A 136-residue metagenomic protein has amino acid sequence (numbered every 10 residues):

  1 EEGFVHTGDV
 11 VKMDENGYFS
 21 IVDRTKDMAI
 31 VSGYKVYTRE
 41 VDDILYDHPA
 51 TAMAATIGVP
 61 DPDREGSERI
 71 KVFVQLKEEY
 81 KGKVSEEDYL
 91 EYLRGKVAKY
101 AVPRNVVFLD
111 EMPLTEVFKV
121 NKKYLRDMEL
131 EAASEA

Functional and structural regions predicted by a protein language model:
E1-F4, A136: Conserved ATP-binding loop and adjacent catalytic segment of the adenylate-forming AMP-binding
G3, V10-A101, Y124: AMP-binding/adenylate-forming catalytic core of the ANL superfamily
V5-T7, V107: Short, small/polar residue-rich loop motifs at catalytic or cofactor-binding pockets
V31, D47, V107, A132-A133: Short amphipathic alpha-helical leader/targeting segments
V97-K119: AMP-binding/adenylate-forming catalytic domain of the ANL superfamily
K119-A136: Phosphopantetheine-dependent thiolation modules in NRPS/PKS and related acyl-activating systems
